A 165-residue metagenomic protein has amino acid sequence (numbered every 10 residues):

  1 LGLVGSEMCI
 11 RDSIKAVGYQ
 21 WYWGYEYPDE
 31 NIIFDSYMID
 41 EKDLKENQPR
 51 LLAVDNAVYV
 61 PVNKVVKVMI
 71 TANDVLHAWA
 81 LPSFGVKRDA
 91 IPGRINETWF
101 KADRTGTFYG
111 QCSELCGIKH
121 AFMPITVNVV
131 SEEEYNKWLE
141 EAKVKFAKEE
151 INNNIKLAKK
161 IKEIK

Functional and structural regions predicted by a protein language model:
S6-E7, R11-K165: Non-transmembrane, membrane-proximal soluble domains of secreted or membrane proteins
